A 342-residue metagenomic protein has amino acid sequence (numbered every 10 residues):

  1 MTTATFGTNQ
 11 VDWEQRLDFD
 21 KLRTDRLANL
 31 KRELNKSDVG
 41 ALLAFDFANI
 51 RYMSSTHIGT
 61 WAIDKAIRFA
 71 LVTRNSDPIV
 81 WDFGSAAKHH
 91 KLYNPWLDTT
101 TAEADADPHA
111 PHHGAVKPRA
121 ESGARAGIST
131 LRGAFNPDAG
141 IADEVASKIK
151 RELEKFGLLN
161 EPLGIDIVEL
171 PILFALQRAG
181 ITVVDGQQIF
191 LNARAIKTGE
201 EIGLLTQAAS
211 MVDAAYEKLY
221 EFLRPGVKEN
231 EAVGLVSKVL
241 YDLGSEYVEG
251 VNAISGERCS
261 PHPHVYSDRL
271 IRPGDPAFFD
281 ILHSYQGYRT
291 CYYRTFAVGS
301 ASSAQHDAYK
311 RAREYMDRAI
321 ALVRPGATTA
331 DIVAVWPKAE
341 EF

Functional and structural regions predicted by a protein language model:
M1-F342: Active-site neighborhoods and metal-handling regions in enzymes and metal-associated proteins
